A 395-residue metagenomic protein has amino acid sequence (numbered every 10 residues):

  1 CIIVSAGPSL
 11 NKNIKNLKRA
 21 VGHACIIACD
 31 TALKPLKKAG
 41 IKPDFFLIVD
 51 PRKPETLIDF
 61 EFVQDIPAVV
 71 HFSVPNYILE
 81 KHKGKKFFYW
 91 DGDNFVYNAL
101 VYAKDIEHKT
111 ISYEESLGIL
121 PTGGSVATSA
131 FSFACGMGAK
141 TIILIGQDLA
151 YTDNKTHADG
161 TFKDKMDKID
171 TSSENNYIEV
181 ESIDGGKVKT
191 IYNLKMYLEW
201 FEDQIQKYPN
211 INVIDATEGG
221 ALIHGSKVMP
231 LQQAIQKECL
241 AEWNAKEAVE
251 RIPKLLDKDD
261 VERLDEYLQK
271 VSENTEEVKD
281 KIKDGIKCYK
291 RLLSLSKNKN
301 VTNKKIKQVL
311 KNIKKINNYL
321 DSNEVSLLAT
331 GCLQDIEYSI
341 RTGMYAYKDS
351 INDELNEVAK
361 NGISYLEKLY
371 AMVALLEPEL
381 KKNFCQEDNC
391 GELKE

Functional and structural regions predicted by a protein language model:
C1-I3, K18, K42-D44, H108-I119 (+1 more regions): Short, basic, glycine/proline-bearing loop/turn elements
C1-R19, H23-A28, P35-K37: Core alpha-helical transmembrane segments of integral membrane proteins
A24-A28, I119-D153: Conserved catalytic-core segments centered on acid/base and nucleophilic motifs
A32-L33, A39-D50, M137-A158: Glycine-rich phosphate/pyrophosphate-binding loops and their adjacent beta-strand/loop elements at enzyme active sites
K37-S129, F133-G136, I205, R341-E395: Acidic/Gly/His-enriched mid-domain segments of enzyme catalytic cores or analogous surface patches that mediate
L47-P51, I58-Q64, A158-Y177, Q233-W243: Acidic, Ser/Thr-rich peripheral helices and adjacent loops at domain boundaries
G123-G124, S172-G220: Polyanion-binding loop/helix "lid" in catalytic or ligand-binding cores
K207-E395: Long, compositionally biased charged/polar accessory segments in the mid-to-C-terminal portions of proteins
